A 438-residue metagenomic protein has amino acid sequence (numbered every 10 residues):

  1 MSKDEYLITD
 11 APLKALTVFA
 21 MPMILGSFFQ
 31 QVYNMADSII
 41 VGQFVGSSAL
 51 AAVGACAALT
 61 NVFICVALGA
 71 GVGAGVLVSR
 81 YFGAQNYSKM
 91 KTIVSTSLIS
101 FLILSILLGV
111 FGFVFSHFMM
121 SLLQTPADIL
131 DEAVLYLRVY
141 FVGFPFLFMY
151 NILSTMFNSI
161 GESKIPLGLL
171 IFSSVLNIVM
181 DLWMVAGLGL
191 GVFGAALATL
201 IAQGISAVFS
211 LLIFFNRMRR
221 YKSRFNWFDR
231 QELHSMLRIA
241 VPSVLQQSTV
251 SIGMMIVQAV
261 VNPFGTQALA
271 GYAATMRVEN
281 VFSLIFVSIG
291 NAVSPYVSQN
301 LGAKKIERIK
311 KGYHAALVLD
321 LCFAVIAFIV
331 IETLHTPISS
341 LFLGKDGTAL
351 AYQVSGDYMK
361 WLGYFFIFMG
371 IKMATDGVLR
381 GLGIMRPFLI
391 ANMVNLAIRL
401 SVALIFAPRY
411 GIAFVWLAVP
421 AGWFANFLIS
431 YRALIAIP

Functional and structural regions predicted by a protein language model:
M1-A20, V78-G143, G187-V241, V297-Y364 (+1 more regions): Short alpha-helical transmembrane segments in multi-pass integral membrane proteins
T9, L13-V32, A36, L59-V66 (+7 more regions): Residue-level signal for short hydrophobic patches within transmembrane helices of multi-pass membrane transporters
V18-D37, V139, S173, A202-S206 (+3 more regions): Transmembrane helical elements of multi-pass membrane transporters/channels
F28, V32-L50, M120-A127, W183-L190 (+5 more regions): Helix-terminus/linker motif at the lipid-water interface of multi-pass membrane proteins
V45-A58, A133, L137, A196 (+2 more regions): Small-residue hotspots at the loop-to-helix junctions and early N-terminal turns of transmembrane alpha-helices
L50-V110, L147-P166, G271-H335, M369-G383 (+1 more regions): Small-residue-rich hydrophobic transmembrane alpha-helices
V62-C65, N177-D181, S206-L211, V281-L284 (+3 more regions): Hydrophobic transmembrane alpha-helices of multi-pass small-molecule transporters
G71, Y140-N158, P166-S174, A195-V208 (+4 more regions): Short runs within selected transmembrane alpha-helices of multi-pass transporters and secretion channels
